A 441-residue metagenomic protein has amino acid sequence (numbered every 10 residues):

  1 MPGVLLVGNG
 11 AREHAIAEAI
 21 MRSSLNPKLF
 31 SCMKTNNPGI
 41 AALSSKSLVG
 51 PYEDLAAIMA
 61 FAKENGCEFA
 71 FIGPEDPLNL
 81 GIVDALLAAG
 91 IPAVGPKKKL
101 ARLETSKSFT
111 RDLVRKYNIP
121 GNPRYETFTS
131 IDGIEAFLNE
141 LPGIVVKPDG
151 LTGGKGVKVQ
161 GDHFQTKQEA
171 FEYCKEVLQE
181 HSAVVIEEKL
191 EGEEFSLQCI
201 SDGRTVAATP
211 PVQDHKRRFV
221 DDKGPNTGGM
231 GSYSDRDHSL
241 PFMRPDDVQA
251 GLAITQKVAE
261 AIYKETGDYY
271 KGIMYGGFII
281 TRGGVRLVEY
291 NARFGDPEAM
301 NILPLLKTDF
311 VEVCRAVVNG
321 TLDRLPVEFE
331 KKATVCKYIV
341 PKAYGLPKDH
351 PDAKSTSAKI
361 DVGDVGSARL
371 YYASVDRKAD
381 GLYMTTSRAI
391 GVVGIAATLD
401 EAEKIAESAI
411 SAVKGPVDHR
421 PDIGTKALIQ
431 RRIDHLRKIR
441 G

Functional and structural regions predicted by a protein language model:
M1-K99: ATP-binding N-terminal substructure of ATP-dependent carboxylate-amine bond-forming enzymes
V94-G156, G161: A conserved helix-loop-beta module that forms one wall/lid of the active-site cleft in ATP-utilizing catalytic domains
V157-P297: Internal nucleotide-binding/catalytic subdomain
L178-S182, S408-G424: Short arginine-rich
S232-D235, Y338, R388-A396: Short, well-ordered beta-strand elements within core beta-sheets of diverse protein domains
A250-M274, N291-S367, R377: Active-site "cap" helix and flanking loop/linker of ATP-utilizing ligase/carboxylase catalytic domains
I423-G441: A cross-kingdom feature marking charged/low-complexity
